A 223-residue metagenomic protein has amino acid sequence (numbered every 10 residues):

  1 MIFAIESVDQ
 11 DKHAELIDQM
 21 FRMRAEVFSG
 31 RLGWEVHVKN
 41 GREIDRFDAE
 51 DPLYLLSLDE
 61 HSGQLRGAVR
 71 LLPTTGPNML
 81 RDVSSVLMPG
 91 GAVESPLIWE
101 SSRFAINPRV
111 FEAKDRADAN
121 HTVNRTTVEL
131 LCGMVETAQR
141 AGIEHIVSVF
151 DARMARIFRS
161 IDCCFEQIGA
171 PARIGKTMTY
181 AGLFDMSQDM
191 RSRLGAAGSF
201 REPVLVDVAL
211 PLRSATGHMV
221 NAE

Functional and structural regions predicted by a protein language model:
M1-I5, V38-A49, T75-G76, T122-L131: Short N-terminal helix-initiation segments at or just after the protein's N-terminus
M1-R46, Y54-L56, L65: Short amphipathic alpha-helix that is part of the acyltransferase structural core
A4, Y54-L56, A68, H145-V147 (+1 more regions): Ordered hydrophobic segments in well-structured contexts
N40-P89, W99-I106, F184: Conserved donor-binding loop and adjoining core beta-sheet/short helix segment in diverse acyl/aminoacyl transferases
P77-M79, S85-T179: Acyl-donor binding region in acyl/amide transferases
R103, A172-E223: Charge-rich, low-complexity intrinsically disordered segments
